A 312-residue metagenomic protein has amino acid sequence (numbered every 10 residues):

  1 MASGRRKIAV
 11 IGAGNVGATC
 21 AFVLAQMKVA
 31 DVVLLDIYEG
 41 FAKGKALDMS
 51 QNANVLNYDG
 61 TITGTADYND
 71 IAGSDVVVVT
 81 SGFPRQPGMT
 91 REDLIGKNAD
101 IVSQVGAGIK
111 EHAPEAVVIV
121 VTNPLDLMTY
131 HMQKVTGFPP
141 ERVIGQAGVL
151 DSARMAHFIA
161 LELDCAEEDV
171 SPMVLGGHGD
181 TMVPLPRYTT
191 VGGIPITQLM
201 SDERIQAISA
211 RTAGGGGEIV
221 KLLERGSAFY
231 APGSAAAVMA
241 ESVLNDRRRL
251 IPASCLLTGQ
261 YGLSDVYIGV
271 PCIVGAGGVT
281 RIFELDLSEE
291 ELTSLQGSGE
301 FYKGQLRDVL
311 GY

Functional and structural regions predicted by a protein language model:
A13-G14: Glycine-rich Rossmann-fold phosphate-binding loop(s) that bind the pyrophosphate of adenine dinucleotide cofactors
G17-A18: N-terminal Rossmann-fold NAD(P) dinucleotide-binding loop
Q26-D31, G137-P139: Conserved S-adenosyl-L-methionine
L35-S74, M89, K303-L310: Conserved N-terminal Rossmann-fold NAD(P) cofactor-binding segment
V55-A116: Rossmann-like NAD(P)-binding element
T90-A156: Rossmann-like NAD(P)(H) cofactor-binding subdomain of soluble oxidoreductases
T136-R142, D151-Y312: C-terminal substrate-binding/catalytic lobe of Rossmann-fold NAD(P)-dependent dehydrogenases
